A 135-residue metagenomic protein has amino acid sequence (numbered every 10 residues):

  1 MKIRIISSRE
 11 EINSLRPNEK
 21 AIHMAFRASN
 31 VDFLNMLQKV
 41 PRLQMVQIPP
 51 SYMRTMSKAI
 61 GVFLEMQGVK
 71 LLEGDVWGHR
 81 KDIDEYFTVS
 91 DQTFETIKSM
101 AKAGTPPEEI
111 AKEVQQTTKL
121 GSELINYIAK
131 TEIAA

Functional and structural regions predicted by a protein language model:
M1-Y52, G61: DNA-contacting interfaces and partner/effector-binding or oligomerization modules in DNA-centric proteins
P41-Q44, M66-K70: A short helix->loop->beta-strand "cap" motif at the edges of active sites that frequently abuts
P49-R54, D75-R80: Short beta-alpha junction loops
I60-M66: Catalytic-core regions built around general acid/base machinery
V76-Q92: Short, Lys/Arg-enriched anionic-surface-contact patches
V89-T105: Short, amphipathic alpha-helical "recognition" segments used to contact nucleic acids or chromatin
P106-V114: Short alpha-helical "recognition helix" segments of helix-turn-helix
Q115-K130: Short, basic interhelical loop/turn and adjoining N-cap of the next helix at nucleic-acid- or acidic-partner-contacting
